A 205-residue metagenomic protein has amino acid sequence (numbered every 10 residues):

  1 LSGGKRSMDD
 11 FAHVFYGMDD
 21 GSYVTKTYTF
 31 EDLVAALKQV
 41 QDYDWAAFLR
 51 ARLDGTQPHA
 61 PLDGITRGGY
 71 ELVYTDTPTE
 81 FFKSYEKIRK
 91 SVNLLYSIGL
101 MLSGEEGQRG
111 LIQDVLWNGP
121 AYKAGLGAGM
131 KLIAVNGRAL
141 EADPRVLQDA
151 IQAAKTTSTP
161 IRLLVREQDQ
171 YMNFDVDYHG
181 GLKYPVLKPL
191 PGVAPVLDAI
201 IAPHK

Functional and structural regions predicted by a protein language model:
L1-K205: C-terminal recognition in membrane/secretory proteostasis and scaffolding
